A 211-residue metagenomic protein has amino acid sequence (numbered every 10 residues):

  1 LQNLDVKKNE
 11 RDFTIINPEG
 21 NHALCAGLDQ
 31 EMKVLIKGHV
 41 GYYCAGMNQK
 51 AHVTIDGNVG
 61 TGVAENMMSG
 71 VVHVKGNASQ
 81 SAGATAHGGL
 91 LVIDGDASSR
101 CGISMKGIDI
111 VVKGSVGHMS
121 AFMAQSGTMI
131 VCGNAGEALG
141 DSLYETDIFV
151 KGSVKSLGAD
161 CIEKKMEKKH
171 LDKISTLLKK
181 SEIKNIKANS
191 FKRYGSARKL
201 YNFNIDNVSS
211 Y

Functional and structural regions predicted by a protein language model:
L1-L24, E31, V111-K113, H118-M119 (+1 more regions): Intrinsically disordered, low-complexity terminal regions
Q2-D12, H22-M32, Y43-A51, G62-S69 (+3 more regions): Beta-strand repeat architectures
I16-P18, K37-H39, G46-M47, D56-N58 (+10 more regions): Feature marks extracellular polysaccharide-active and adherence modules
D29, N48, H73, A78 (+6 more regions): Functionally constrained cores in energy, signaling, and assembly domains
G41, G60-T61, S79, A84 (+3 more regions): Leucine-rich repeat
G70, G89, I108, D206-Y211: A generic signature of intrinsically disordered, low-complexity regions enriched in glycine/proline and charged/polar
